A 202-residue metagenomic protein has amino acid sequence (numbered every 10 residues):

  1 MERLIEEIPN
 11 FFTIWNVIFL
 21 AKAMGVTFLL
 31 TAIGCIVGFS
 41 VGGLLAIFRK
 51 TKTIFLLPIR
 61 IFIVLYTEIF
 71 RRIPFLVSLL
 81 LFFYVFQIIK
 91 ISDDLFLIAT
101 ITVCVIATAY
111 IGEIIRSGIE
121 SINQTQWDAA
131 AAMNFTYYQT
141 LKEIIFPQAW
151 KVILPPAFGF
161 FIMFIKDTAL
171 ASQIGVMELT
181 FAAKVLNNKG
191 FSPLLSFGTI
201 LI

Functional and structural regions predicted by a protein language model:
M1-I202: Transmembrane alpha-helices and adjacent helix-loop boundaries
